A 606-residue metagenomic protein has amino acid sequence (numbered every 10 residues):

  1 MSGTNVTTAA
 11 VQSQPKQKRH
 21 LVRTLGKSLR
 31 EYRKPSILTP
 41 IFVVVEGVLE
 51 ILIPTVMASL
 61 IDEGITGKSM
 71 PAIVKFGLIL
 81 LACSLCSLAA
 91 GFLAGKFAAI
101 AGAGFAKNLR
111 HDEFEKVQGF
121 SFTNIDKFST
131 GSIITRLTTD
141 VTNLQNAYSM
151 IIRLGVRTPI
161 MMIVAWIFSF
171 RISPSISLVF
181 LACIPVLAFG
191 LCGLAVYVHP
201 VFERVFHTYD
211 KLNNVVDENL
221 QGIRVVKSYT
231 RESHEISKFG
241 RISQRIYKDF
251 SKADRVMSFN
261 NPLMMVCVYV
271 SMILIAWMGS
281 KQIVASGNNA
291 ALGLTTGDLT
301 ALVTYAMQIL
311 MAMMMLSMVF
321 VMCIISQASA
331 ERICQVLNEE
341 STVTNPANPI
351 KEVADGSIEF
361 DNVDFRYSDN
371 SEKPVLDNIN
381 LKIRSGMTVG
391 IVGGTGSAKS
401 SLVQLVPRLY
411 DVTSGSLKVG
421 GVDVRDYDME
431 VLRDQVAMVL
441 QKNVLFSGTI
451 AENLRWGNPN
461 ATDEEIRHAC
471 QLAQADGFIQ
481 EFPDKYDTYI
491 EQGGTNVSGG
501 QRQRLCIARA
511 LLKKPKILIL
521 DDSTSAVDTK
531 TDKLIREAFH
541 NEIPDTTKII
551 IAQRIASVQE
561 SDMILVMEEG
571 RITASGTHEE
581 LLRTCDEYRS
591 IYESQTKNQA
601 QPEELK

Functional and structural regions predicted by a protein language model:
M1-E50, M57, I65-I79, A94-A98 (+12 more regions): Membrane-integrated ABC transporters
T4-K16, G67, A103, H111-T135 (+6 more regions): Short intracellular "coupling" helices and adjacent cytoplasmic loop segments at the cytosolic face of multi-pass
Q14-K18, I41-F42, L49-D62, C83-T130 (+13 more regions): Juxtamembrane helix-loop junctions of ABC transporter transmembrane domains
E31, P35-V48, S59, C83 (+4 more regions): Transmembrane helices of ABC transporter permease
E31-K34, G119-T123, T139-I152, V156 (+6 more regions): An intracellular "coupling" helix at the cytosolic face of ABC transporter transmembrane type-1 domains
P35-S36, C83-G102, R153-I160, L181-T208 (+4 more regions): Alpha-helical transmembrane segments of multi-pass membrane proteins
S69-L78, V164, F168-A182, K252-E331 (+1 more regions): Helix-loop-helix
K351-K606: ABC-type nucleotide-binding domain
